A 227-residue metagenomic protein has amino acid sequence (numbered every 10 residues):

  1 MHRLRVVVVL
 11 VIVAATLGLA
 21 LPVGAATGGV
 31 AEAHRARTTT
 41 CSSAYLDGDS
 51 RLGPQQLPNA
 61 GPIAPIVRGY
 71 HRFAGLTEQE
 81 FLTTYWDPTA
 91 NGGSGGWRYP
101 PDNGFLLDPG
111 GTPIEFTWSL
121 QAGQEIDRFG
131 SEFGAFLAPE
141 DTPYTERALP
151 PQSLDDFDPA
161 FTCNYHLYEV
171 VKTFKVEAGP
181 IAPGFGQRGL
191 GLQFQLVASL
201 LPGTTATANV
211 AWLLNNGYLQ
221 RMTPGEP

Functional and structural regions predicted by a protein language model:
H2-V9, T16-R37: C-terminal region of N-terminal signal peptides and the immediate post-cleavage residues of exported proteins
I12-A15, P150: Alpha-helical transmembrane segments and their juxtamembrane interfaces
H34-F136, P143-T145, Y165: ADP-ribose/NAD+-binding catalytic cleft of ART/PARP-like enzymes
T112, A122, D155-F157, F174 (+1 more regions): Exposed regions on extracellular, virion, or secretory-pathway luminal proteins
S131-A135, D141-G186: ADP-ribosyltransferase catalytic core
K175-P227: Active-site or metal-binding loop neighborhoods of secreted/extracellular toxin and effector enzymes
